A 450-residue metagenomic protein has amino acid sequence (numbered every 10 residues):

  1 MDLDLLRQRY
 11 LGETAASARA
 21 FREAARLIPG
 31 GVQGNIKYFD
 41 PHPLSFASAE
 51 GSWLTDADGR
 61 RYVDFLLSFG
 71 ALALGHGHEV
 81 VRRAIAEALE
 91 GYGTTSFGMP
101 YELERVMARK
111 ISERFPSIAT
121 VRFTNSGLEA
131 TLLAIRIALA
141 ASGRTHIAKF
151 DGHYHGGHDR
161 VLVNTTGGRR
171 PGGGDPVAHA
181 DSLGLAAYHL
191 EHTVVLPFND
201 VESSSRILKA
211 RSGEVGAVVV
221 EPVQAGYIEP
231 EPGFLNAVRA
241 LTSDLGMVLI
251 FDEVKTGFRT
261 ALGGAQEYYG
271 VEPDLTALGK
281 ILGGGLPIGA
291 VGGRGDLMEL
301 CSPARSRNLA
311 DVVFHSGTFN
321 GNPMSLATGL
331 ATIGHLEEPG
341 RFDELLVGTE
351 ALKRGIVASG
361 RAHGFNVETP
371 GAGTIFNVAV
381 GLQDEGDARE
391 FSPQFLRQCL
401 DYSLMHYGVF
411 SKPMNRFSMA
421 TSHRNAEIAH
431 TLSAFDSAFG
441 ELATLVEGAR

Functional and structural regions predicted by a protein language model:
M1-R450: Conserved N-terminal phosphate-binding loop of PLP-dependent enzymes in the Aspartate aminotransferase
